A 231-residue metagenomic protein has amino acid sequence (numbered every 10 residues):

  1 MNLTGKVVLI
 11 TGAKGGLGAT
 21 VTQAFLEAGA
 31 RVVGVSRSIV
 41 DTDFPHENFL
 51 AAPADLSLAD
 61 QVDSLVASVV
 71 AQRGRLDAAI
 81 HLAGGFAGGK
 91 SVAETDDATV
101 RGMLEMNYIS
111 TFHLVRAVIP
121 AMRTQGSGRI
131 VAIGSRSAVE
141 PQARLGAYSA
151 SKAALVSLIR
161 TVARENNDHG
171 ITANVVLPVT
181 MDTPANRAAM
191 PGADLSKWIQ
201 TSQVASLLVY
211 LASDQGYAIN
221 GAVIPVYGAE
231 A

Functional and structural regions predicted by a protein language model:
V7, K14-G15: Conserved glycine-rich cofactor-binding loop
K90-V92, D96-R101: Substrate-binding pocket helix/loop in short-chain dehydrogenase/reductase
T95, P141-S149, T161, N186: Active-site loop-to-helix junction immediately N-terminal to the catalytic Tyr of the SDR YXXXK motif in Rossmann-fold
V115, S151: Active-site helix of classical SDR
P120, R164-D168: Alpha-helical segment proximal to the catalytic Tyr-Lys
S135: Residue(s) in the substrate-gating loop at a strand-loop-helix junction that position the organic substrate next
D168-I171, V175-V176, T183, A193-A231: C-terminal helical subdomain
